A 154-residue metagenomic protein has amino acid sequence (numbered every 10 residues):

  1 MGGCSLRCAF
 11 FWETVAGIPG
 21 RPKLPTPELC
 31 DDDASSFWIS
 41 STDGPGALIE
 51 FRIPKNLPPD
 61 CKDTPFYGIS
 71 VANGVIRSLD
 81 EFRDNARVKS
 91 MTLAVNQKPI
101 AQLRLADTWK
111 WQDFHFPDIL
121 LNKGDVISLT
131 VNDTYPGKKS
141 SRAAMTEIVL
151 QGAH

Functional and structural regions predicted by a protein language model:
M1-N56: Disordered, acidic Ser/Thr/Pro-rich linker "stalks" and the adjacent N-terminal cap of the next globular domain
P22-P25, Y67-G68, M91: Short amphipathic alpha-helical segments, especially helix-boundary/capping motifs
T26-C30, S70-A72, A106, D125: Residue-level signal for well-ordered alpha-helical segments
D43-G46, V75-H154: Trp- and acidic/polar-enriched beta-sheet ligand-binding modules for extracellular glycan and matrix recognition
L48-Y67, P117-N122: Extracellular and analogous surface-interaction loops
C61-R83: A short beta-strand element within beta-rich, extracytoplasmic domains of secreted/secretory-pathway proteins
